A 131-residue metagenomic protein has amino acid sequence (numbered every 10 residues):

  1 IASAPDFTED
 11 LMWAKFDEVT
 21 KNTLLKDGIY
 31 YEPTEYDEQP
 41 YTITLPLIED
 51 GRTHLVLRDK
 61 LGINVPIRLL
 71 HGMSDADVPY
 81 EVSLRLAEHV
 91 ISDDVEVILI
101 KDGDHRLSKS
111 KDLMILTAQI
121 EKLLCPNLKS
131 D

Functional and structural regions predicted by a protein language model:
I1-I43: Hydrolase active-site cap/lid region
S3, G72-S74, D102: Cofactor-binding loop segments of dinucleotide-utilizing enzymes, especially the Rossmann-like FAD- and NAD(P)+-binding
P40-K60, V65: Active-site nucleophile elbow and catalytic-triad environment of alpha/beta-hydrolase enzymes
G62-I63, L69-H71, D75: Short beta-strand/loop motif that positions the catalytic acidic residue of the alpha/beta-hydrolase fold
V65, P79-E88: Short alpha-helix in the alpha/beta-hydrolase fold that links the catalytic acid
S74-V78, H105-R106: Acidic catalytic loop of the alpha/beta-hydrolase fold
V90-R106: Catalytic histidine neighborhood in serine/cysteine hydrolases with alpha/beta-hydrolase-type architecture
G103-D131: Catalytic active-site module of serine/aspartate enzymes centered on a nucleophile-bearing elbow/loop
